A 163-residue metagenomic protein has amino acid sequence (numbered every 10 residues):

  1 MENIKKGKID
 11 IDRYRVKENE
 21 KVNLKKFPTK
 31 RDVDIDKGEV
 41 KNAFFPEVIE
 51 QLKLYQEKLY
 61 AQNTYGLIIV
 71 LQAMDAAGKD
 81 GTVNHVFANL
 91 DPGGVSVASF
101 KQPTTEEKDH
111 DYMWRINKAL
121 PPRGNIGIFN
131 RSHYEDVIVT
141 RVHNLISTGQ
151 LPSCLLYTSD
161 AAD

Functional and structural regions predicted by a protein language model:
I4-P46: Charged, amphipathic alpha-helical linker segments immediately N-terminal to NTP-binding catalytic cores
L54-Y60: Pre-Walker A adenine-sensing motif
A61-Q62, L90-P92, K118-P122: Conserved catalytic network of the ASCE P-loop NTPase/AAA+ motor domain
T64-I68: Pre-Walker A (Motif I) flank of P-loop NTPase domains
L71-V86: Glycine-rich phosphate-binding P-loop
G94-P103: Short beta-strand-centered segment that lines the nucleotide-binding/catalytic pocket of NTP-utilizing
F100, E107-L151: Conserved nucleotide-sensing/catalytic segment adjacent to the nucleotide-binding pocket in NTP-handling enzymes
Y157-D163: Conserved small/polar residues in nucleotide/adenosyl-binding loops
